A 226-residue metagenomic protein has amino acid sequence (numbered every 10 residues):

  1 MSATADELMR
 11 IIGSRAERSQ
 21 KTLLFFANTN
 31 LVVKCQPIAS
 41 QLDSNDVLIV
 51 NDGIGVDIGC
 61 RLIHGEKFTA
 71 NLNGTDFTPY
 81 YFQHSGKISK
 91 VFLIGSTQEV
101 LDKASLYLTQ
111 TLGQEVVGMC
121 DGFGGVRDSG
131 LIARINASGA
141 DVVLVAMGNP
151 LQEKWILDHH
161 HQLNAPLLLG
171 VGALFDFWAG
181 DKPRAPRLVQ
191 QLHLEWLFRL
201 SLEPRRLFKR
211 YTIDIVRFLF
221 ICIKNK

Functional and structural regions predicted by a protein language model:
M1-L72: N-terminal nucleotide/polyanion-binding subdomain common to many enzyme families
L24-F26, V50, F92, V142-A146 (+1 more regions): Structural motif
N28-L31, M147-Q152, L174: Short glycine-rich anion-binding loops that position phosphate/pyrophosphate groups of nucleotides and phosphorylated
I38-N45, E153-A173: A short, gly/pro- and small-residue-rich
D57-I58, R184-K226: A transmembrane-helix-recognition feature enriched in membrane-embedded lipid enzymes and envelope glyco-/phospholipid
D57-R134, S138: Conserved beta-alpha
G122-V126, N164-L202: Short, flexible loop segments at boundaries between secondary-structure elements
I135, G139-L144, N149, A165: Proline-aspartate-enriched helix->loop->beta-strand connector
